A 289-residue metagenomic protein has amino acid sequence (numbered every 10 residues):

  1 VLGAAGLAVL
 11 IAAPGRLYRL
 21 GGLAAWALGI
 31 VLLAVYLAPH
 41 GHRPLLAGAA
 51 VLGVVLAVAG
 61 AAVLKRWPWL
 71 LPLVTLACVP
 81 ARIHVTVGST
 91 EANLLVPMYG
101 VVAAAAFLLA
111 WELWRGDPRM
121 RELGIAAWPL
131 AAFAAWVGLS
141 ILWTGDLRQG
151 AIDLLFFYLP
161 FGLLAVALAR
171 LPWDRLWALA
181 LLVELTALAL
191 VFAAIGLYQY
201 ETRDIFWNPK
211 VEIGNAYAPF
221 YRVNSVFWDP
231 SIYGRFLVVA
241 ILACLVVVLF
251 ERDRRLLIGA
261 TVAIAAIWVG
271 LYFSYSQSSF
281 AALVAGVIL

Functional and structural regions predicted by a protein language model:
V1-L10, R19-A34, L56-A59, A103-A106 (+4 more regions): Alpha-helical transmembrane segments of multi-pass inner-membrane proteins
V1-L139, Q149, W173-T186, V248-I258: Transmembrane signal-anchor hairpin modules in multi-pass inner-membrane enzymes, especially those that act on
I83-G88, G145, Q149, P219-F227: Aromatic- and kink-enriched transmembrane "portal" helix at the membrane-lumen/periplasm boundary that abuts
V87-G88, L142-G145, A169, V269: Alpha-helix C-capping/helix-to-loop hinge sites
Y99, F156-F157: Aromatic/pi-system hotspot detector in well-structured domains
Q149-F156: Non-cytosolic membrane-interface motifs at loop->transmembrane helix junctions
A167-A169, W173: Juxtamembrane transmembrane-helix termini
